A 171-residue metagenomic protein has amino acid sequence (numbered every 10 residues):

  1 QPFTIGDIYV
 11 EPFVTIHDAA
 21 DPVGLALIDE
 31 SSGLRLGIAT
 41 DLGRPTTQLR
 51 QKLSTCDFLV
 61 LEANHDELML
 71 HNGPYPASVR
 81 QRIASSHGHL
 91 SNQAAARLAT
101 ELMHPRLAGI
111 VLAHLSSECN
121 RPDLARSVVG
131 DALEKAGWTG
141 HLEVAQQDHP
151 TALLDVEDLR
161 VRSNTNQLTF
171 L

Functional and structural regions predicted by a protein language model:
Q1-F58, L153-L171: Core dinuclear metal-dependent hydrolase active-site scaffold
F3, S117-N120, P150-L153: Short, active-site-adjacent cap segments at secondary-structure transitions
T47-Q146: Cap/insert and terminal regions of metallo-dependent hydrolase folds
L142-E157: Class I S-adenosyl-L-methionine
